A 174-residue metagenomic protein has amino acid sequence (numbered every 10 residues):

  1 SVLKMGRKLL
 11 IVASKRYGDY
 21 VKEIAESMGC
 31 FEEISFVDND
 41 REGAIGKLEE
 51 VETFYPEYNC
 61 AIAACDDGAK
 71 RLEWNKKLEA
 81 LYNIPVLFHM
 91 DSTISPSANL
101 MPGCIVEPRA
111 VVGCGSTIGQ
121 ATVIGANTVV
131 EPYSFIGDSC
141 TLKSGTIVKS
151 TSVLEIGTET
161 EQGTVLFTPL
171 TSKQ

Functional and structural regions predicted by a protein language model:
S1-M90: Terminal amphipathic alpha-helical/low-complexity segments used for targeting or macromolecular assembly
V86-Q174: Structural signal for interior beta-strand "rungs" in well-ordered beta-sheet cores of soluble enzyme domains
